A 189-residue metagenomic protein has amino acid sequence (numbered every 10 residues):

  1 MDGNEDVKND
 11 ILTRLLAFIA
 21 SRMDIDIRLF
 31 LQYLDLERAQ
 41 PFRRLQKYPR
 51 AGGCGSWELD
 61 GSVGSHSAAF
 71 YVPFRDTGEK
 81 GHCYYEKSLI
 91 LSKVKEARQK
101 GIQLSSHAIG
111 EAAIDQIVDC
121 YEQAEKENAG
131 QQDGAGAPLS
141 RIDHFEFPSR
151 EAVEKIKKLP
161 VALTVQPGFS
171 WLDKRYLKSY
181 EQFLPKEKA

Functional and structural regions predicted by a protein language model:
D2-E111, D115, K155, V161-G168: Metal-coordinating catalytic core of metallo-dependent amide/deamination hydrolases
K8-R14, I114-E122, D173-S179: Histidine/acidic-residue-rich catalytic or RNA/ligand-binding cores of hydrolases and nuclease-related proteins
L16-F18, L45-Q46, E122-E125, Y180-L184: Short, hinge-like loop/turn segments at secondary-structure boundaries
Y84, D143, L184-P185: Residue-level marker of alpha-helix boundaries and capping positions
G101-Q103, Q116-D119, Q123, S149: Glycine-rich phosphate/ribose-binding loops and adjacent secondary-structure elements that form binding surfaces
D119-G134: Polar interaction faces of repeat-based domains
G134-S149: Aromatic- and carboxylate-enriched substrate-binding clefts and catalytic-loop regions of carbohydrate-active enzymes
F147-A189: Active-site-adjacent C-terminal substructures of enzyme catalytic domains
